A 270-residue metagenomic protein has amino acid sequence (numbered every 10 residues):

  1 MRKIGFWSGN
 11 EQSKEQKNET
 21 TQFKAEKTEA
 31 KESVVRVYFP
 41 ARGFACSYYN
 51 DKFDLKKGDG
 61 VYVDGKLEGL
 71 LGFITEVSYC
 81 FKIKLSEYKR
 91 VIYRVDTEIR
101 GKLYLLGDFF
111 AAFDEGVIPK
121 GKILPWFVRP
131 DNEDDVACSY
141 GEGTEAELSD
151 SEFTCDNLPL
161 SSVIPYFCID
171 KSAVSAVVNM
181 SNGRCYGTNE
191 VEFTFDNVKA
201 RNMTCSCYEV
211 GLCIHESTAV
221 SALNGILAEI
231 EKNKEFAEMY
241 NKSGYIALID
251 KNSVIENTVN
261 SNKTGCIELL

Functional and structural regions predicted by a protein language model:
R2-F44, D134-V136: Accessory interdomain/linker segments of ATP-dependent helicases and helicase-like nucleic-acid enzymes that mediate
S33-R36, G116-L270: Long, low-complexity, compositionally biased intrinsically disordered regions
G43-D51: Short alpha-helix capping/helix-loop boundary micro-motifs
D54-K56: Short, well-ordered loop/turn sites that connect or cap secondary structure elements
D59-G60, E68-Y79: Short beta-strand-centered aromatic/proline hotspots
I83-N132: Glycine- and charge-enriched low-complexity intrinsically disordered segments
